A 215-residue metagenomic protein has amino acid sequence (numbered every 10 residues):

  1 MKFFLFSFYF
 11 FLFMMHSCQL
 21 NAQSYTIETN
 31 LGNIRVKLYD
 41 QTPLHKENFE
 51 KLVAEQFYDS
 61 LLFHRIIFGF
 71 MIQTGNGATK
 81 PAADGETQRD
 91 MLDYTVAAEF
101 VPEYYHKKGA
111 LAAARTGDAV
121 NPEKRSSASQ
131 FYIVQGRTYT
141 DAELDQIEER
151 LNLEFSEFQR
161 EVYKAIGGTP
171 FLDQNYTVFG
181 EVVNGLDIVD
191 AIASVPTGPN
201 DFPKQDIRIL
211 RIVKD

Functional and structural regions predicted by a protein language model:
M1-S24: Bacterial Sec-dependent N-terminal signal peptides
C18-D215: Cyclophilin-like peptidyl-prolyl cis-trans isomerases
